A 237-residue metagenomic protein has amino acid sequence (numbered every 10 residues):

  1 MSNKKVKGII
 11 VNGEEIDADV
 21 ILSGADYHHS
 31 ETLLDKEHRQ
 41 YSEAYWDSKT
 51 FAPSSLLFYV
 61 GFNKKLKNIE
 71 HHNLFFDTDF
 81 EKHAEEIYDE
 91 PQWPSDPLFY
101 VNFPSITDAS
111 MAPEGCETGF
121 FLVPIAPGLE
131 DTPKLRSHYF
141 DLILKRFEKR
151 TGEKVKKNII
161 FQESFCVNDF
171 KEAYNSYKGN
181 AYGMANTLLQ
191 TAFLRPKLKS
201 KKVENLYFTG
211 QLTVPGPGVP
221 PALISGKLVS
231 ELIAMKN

Functional and structural regions predicted by a protein language model:
M1-A112: Mid-domain catalytic core of redox enzymes that form a hydrophobic substrate pocket/lid adjacent to a catalytic redox
L22, V60, F121, F147 (+3 more regions): Hydrophobic, well-ordered secondary-structure elements that form the walls of internal hydrophobic environments
H28-T32, P113-R146: Conserved FAD/dinucleotide-binding core of flavoprotein oxidoreductases
S55, P124-P133, F208-V214: Glycine- and acidic
K65, Q92-P94, P133-E172: Flavin-binding catalytic cores
D96-Y100, E153-P215: A glycine-rich dinucleotide-binding beta-alpha-beta segment and adjacent secondary-structure elements that constitute
A109-C116, K197-K202: Short glycine/proline-enriched loop/turn "hinge" motifs that connect secondary-structure elements and lie
Q211-A234: A conserved FAD-binding loop/helix module that cradles the flavin
